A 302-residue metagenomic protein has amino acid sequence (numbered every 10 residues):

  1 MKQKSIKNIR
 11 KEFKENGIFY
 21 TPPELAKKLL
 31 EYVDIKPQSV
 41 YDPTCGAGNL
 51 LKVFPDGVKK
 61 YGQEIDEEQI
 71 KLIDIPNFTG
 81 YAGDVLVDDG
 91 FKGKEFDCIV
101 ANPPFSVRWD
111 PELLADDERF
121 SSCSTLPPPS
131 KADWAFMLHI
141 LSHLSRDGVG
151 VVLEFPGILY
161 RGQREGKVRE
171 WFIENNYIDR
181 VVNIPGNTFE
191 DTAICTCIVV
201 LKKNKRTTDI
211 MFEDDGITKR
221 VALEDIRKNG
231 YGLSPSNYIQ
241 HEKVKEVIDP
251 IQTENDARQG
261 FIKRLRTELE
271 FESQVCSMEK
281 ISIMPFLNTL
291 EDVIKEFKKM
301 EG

Functional and structural regions predicted by a protein language model:
M1-R10: Long recognition/docking surfaces used for binding and targeting
I9-A101, S106, F155-P156, K167-V168 (+1 more regions): Conserved S-adenosyl-L-methionine
Y32, D225-G302: Non-catalytic DNA-recognition/assembly elements of restriction-modification systems
Y41, Y61-Q63, Y81, V151 (+3 more regions): Hydrophobic/aromatic beta-strand patches that form the interior of the parallel beta-sheet core in alpha/beta enzyme
E67, P128-I194, I198: Conserved Class I SAM-dependent methyltransferase catalytic core
P104-A135, G157: Mobile active-site "lid"/loop adjacent to the S-adenosyl-L-methionine
P104-V107, G157-L159, T188-F189, N204-T207: Conserved nucleotide-binding/hydrolysis micro-motifs of P-loop NTPases
T188-I251: Flexible, glycine-/basic-rich loop-and-beta segments that form/coincide with the SAM-dependent methyltransferase
